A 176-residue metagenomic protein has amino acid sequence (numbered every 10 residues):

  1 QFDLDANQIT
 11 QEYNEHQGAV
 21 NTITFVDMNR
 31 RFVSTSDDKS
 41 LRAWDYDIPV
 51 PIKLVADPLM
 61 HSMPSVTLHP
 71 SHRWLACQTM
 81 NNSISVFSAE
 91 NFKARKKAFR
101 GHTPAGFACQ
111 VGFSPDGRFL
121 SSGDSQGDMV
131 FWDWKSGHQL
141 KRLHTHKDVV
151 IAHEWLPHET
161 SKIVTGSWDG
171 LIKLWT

Functional and structural regions predicted by a protein language model:
Q1-V20, D27-N29, S40-H61, N81 (+3 more regions): Per-blade loop-tip surfaces of WD-repeat and WD-like beta-propellers in eukaryotic adaptors/scaffolds
L4, T35-D38, Q78-N81, S122-Q126 (+1 more regions): Conserved strand-to-loop turn within each blade of WD40 beta-propeller repeats
N14-V20, A56-M63, R100-A108, H144-V150: WD40/WD-repeat beta-propeller blade N-cap
T24-R30, T67-R73, G112-G117, G123 (+1 more regions): Loop/turn segments within WD40 beta-propeller blades
P70-R73, C77-Q78, A89: Extended repeat-based solenoid scaffolds, especially LRR ectodomains and other repeat-derived architectures
N81-N82, H102-F131: Loop/turn-rich, solvent-exposed surfaces of beta-rich toroidal or solenoidal domains
S121-K162: Ankyrin-repeat and related helical/solenoid repeat scaffolds used for protein-protein interactions
E154-T176: Blade-level signature of beta-propeller repeat domains, shared across WD40, Kelch, NHL, RCC1 and BNR/Asp-box propellers
